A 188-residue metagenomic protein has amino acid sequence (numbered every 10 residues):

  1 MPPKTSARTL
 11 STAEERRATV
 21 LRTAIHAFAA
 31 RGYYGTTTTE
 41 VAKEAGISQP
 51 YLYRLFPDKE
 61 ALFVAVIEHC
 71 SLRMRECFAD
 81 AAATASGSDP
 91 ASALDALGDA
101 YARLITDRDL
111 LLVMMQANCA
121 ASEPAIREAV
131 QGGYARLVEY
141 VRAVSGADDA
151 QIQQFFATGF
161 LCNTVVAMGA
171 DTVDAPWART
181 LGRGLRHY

Functional and structural regions predicted by a protein language model:
M1-S6: Short, intrinsically disordered or compositionally biased N-terminal tails of bacterial proteins
T19, T23, A27-A61, A65: Helix-turn-helix
A65, F78-D109: Hydrophobic alpha-helical connector segments
E68-M74: Short, basic, alpha-helical segments at the C-terminal edge of helix-turn-helix-like DNA-binding modules
R75, A79, G98-D99, M115-N118 (+2 more regions): Amphipathic alpha-helical segments within well-ordered protein domains
A102-P124: Amphipathic alpha-helical segments used for helix-helix packing
E123-Y188: Hydrophobic/aromatic-rich alpha-helical bundle segments in the mid-to-C-terminal region
